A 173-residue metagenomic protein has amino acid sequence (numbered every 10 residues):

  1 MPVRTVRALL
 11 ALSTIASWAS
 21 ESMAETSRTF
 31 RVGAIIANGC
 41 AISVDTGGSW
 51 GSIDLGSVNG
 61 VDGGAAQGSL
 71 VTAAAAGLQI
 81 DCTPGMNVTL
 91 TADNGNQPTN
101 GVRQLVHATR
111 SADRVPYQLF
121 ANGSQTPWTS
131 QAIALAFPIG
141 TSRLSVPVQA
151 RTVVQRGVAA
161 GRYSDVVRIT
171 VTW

Functional and structural regions predicted by a protein language model:
M1-L9: Bacterial N-terminal signal peptides that target proteins for export
L9-S17: Bacterial N-terminal signal peptides
A19-E21: N-terminal signal peptide c-region/cleavage motif recognized by signal peptidases
M23-L105, T109, A132-W173: N-terminal small/polar-rich segments of proteins
D93-G95, Q118-N122: Predominantly extracellular/luminal cell-surface or secreted proteins
R114-Y117, Q125: Contiguous segments within soluble domain cores/interaction surfaces
G123-Q131: Short beta-strand and strand-turn-strand segments in soluble, beta-rich domains
